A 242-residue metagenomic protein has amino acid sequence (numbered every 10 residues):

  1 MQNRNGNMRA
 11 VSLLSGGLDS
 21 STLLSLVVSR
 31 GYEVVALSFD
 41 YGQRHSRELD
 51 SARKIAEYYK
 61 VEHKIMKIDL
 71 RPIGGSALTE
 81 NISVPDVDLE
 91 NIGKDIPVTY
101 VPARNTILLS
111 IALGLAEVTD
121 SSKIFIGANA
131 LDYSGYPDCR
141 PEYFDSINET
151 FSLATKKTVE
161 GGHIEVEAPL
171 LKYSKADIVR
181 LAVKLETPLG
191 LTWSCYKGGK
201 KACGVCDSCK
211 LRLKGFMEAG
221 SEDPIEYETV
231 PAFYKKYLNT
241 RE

Functional and structural regions predicted by a protein language model:
Q2-L185: ATP-dependent adenylation/nucleotidyltransferase module used to activate substrates
D69, D88, C206, E226-P231: Serine/threonine-rich low-complexity intrinsically disordered regions
S76-A77, C206, E222: Compositionally biased, intrinsically disordered low-complexity regions
S110, W193-K214: Local cysteine-cluster metal-coordination motifs and their immediate loop/turn environment, predominantly Fe-S cluster
K123, T158, L189, M217-G220: Secondary-structure transition/capping residues
I124, Y196-C203, S221-T229: Charge-dense, low-complexity polyampholytic segments
L170-K197, Y234-R241: Short, charged low-complexity linear segments at domain edges
K210-R212, F216-E242: Short Fe-S-cluster ligation motifs
